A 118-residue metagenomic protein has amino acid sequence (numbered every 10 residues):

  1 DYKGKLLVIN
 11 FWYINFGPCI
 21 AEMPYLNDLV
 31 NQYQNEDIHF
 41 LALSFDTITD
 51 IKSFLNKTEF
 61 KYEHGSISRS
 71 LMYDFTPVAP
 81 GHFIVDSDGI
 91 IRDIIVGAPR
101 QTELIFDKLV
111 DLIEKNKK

Functional and structural regions predicted by a protein language model:
D1-L7, Y33: A short beta-strand-turn-helix
K3, F11-D28: Conserved redox-active cysteine motifs that mediate thiol-disulfide chemistry, especially di-cysteine Cys-X(1-2)-Cys
V8-I9, F40, H82: Hydrophobic beta-strand anchors of alpha/beta hydrolase catalytic cores
Y13-G17, F45-T49, I91, A98-P99: Solvent-exposed loop/turn segments at secondary-structure junctions within structured extracellular/periplasmic domains
I20-E59, S66-Y73: Structural microenvironment flanking redox-active thiols in thiol-disulfide oxidoreductases
S53-F60, S66-L112: Thiol/disulfide oxidoreductase modules built on the thioredoxin-like
K115-K118: Non-globular targeting/processing and membrane-anchoring segments
